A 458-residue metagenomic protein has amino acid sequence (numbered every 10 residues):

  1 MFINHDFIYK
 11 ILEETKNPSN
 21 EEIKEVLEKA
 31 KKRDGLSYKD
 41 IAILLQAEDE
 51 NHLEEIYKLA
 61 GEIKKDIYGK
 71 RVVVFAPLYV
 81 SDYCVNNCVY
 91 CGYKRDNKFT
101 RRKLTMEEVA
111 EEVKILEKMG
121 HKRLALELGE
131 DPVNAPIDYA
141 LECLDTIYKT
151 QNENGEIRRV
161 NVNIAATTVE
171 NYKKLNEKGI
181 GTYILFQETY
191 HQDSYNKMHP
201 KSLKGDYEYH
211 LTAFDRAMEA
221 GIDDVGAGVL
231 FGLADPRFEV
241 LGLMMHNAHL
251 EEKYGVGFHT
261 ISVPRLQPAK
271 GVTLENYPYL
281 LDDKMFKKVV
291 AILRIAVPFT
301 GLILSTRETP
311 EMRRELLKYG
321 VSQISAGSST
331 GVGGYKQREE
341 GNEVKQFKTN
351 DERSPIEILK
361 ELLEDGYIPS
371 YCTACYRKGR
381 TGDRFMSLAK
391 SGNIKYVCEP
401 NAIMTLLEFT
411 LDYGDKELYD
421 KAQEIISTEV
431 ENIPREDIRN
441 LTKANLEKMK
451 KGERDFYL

Functional and structural regions predicted by a protein language model:
M1-E25, L317-Y319, S328-L458: Radical SAM enzyme core and accessory elements
F2-E55, I63: Acidic, glycine/proline-rich low-complexity segments that act as flexible tails and inter-domain linkers
D66-E108: Canonical Radical SAM [4Fe-4S] cluster-binding loop centered on the CxxxCxxC motif and its immediate flanking residues
A76, V113, L141-Y148, Y172 (+5 more regions): Generic structural signal for well-ordered alpha-helices, preferentially at hydrophobic/aromatic core positions
R95-A110, I115-A217, D224-A227, F231-L233 (+2 more regions): Core AdoMet radical
L128, T182, E208-V272, D282-E311 (+2 more regions): Conserved C-terminal portion of the radical SAM core fold that forms the substrate/S-adenosylmethionine-binding
M198-K204, E275-Y279, V344: Short glycine-enriched, charge-decorated loop/helix-capping segments at active-site entrances that position
